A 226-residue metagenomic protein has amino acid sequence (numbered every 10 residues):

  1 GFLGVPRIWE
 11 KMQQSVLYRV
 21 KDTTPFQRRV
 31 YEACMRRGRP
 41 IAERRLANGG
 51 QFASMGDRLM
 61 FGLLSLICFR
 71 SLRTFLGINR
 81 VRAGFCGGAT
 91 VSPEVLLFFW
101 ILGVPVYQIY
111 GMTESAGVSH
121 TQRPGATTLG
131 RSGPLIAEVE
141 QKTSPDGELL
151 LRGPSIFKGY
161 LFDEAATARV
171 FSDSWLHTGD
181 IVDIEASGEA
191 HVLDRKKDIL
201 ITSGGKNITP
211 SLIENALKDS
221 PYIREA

Functional and structural regions predicted by a protein language model:
G1-L3, M12-T127, E140, I223-R224: Gly/Ser/Thr-rich phosphate-binding loop
P6-W9, Q27, Y31, T178 (+1 more regions): Amphipathic alpha-helical transducer elements in NTP-driven molecular machines
R7, A89-T90, S155: Alpha-helix/helix-capping structural signal
G88, F157, P210: Glycine-rich phosphate/pyrophosphate-binding beta-alpha loops
G88, G111, G133, D180 (+1 more regions): Active-site glycine-centered loops adjacent to acidic/histidine catalytic or metal-binding residues that shape
L135-T202: Conserved ATP-binding/catalytic segment of the ANL
I181, A186, S220-A226: C-terminal boundary motif of the adenylate-forming
